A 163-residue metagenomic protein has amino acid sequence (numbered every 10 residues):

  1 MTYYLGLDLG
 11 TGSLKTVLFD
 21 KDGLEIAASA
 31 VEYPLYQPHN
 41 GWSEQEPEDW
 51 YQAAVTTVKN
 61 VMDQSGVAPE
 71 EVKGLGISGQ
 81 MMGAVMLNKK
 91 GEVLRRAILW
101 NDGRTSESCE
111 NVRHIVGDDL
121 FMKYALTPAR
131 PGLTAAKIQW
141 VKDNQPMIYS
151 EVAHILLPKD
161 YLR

Functional and structural regions predicted by a protein language model:
M1-R95, K123, E151: N-terminal glycine/serine-rich phosphate-binding loop of ATP-dependent small-molecule kinases, especially carbohydrate
T56-R163: Glycine-rich phosphate-binding/catalytic subdomain of phosphoryl-transfer and nucleotide/sugar-phosphate-processing
